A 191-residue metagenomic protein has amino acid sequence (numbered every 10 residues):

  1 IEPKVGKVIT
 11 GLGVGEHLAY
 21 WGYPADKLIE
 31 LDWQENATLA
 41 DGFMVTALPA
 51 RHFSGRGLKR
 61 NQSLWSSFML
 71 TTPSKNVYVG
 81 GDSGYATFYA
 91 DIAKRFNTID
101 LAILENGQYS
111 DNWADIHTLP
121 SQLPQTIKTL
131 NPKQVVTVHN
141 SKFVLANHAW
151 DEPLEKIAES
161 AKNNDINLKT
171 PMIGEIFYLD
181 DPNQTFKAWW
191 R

Functional and structural regions predicted by a protein language model:
I1-K4, L70-T71, A161: Alpha-helix C-terminal capping segments
I1-T38, T46-R56: Active-site HxH/HxHxD metal-binding segment of metal-dependent hydrolases
P3, D26, F43, S63 (+2 more regions): Structured loop/turn residues at beta-strand edges in well-structured enzyme cores
K7-A19, A86-I173: Cap/insert and terminal regions of metallo-dependent hydrolase folds
P24, D41, N164-I166: Residue-level signal for beta-strand positions within conserved beta-sheet cores that form or flank
P24-D26, M44, W150-E152, Q184-F186: Short low-complexity, flexible loop/linker segments enriched in glycine and/or proline with clustered acidic
L31-N97, I173-R191: Core dinuclear metal-dependent hydrolase active-site scaffold
